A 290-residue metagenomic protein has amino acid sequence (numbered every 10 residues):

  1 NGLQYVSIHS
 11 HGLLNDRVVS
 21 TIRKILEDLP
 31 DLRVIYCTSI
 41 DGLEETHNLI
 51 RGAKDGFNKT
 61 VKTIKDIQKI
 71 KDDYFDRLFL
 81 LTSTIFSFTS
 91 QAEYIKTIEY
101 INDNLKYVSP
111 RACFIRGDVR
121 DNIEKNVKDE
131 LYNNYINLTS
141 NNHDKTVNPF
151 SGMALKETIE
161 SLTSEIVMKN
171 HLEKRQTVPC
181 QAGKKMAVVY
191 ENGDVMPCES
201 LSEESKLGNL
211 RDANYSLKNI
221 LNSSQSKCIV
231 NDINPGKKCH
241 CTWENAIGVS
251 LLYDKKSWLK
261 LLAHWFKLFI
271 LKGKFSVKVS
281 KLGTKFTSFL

Functional and structural regions predicted by a protein language model:
V6: Alpha/beta-hydrolase fold nucleophile elbow
H9-H11, I25-M196, S200-D212, L252-D254 (+1 more regions): Radical SAM enzyme [4Fe-4S]-AdoMet core and its adjacent flexible, acidic and glycine-rich loops/tails across
V18: His/Asp/Glu-rich metal-coordinating catalytic cores of metallo-dependent phosphodiesterases/hydrolases acting on
R175-T177, D194-L290: Flexible mid-to-C-terminal extensions adjoining Fe-S/redox cofactors in radical SAM and related proteins
